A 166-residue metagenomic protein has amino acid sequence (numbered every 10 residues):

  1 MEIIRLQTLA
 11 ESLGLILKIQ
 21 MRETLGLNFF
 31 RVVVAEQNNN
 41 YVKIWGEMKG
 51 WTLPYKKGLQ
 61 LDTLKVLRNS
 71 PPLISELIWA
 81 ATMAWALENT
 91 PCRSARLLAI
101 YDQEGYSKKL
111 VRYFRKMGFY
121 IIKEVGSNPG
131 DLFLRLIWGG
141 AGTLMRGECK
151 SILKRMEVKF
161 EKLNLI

Functional and structural regions predicted by a protein language model:
M1-L73, A80-A99, Q103, S107-Y120 (+2 more regions): Non-catalytic substrate-recognition and accessory regions of acyl/acetyltransferase enzymes
